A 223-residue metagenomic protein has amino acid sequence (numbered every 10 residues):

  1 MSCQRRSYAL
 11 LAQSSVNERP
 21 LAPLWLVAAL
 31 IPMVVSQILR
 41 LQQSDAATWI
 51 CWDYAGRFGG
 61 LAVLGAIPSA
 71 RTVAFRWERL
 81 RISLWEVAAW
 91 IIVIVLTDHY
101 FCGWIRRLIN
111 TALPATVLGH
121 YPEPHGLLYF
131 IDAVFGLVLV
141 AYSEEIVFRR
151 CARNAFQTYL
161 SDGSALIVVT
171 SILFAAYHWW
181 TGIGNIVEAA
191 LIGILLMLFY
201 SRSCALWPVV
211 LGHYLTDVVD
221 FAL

Functional and structural regions predicted by a protein language model:
M1-N17: Short, Lys/Arg-rich, polar N-terminal cytosolic tail immediately upstream of the first transmembrane signal-anchor
N17-T72: Alpha-helical transmembrane segments in multi-pass membrane proteins
P23-V27, L84-A89, V134, S164-V169 (+2 more regions): Hydrophobic alpha-helical transmembrane segments
Q43-A47, A176-G184: Membrane-interface helix caps and helix-loop-helix hairpins in membrane proteins
A46, V73-V140, T158: Juxtamembrane helix-loop-helix connectors linking adjacent transmembrane helices in multi-pass membrane enzymes
A46-Y54, T116-G119, V187-L196: Non-cytosolic membrane-interface motifs at loop->transmembrane helix junctions
S143-V169, L198-A205: Membrane-interface helix/loop boundary segments of multi-pass membrane proteins
G184-L223: Functionally important transmembrane alpha-helices
